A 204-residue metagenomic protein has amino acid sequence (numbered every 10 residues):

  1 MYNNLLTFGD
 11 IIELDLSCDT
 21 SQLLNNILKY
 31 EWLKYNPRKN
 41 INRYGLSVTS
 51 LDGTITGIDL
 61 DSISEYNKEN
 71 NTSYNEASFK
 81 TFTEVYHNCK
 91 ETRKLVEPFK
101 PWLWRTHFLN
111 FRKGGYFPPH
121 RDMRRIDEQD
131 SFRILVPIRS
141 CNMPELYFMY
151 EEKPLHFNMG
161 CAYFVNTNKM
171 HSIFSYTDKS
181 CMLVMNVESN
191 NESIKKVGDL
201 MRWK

Functional and structural regions predicted by a protein language model:
M1-F99: Non-heme Fe(II)/2-oxoglutarate
M1-L5, D199-K204: Fe(II)/2-oxoglutarate
P101-L103, R112-G114, Q129-R133, M143: Short connector loops at helix/strand junctions that flank enzyme active sites, especially segments positioning acidic
F108-D127: Conserved short histidine dyad/triad with adjacent acidic residue
F132-I138, A162-F164, D178-K195: A short hydrophobic beta-strand segment most commonly corresponding to one strand of the jelly-roll/cupin
P137-N158: A short beta-strand-loop-beta hairpin characteristic of the jelly-roll/cupin
L155-M170: Conserved metal-binding segment of the jelly-roll/cupin
H171-Y176: Asparagine-centered strand-capping/turn motif at beta-strand->loop junctions
